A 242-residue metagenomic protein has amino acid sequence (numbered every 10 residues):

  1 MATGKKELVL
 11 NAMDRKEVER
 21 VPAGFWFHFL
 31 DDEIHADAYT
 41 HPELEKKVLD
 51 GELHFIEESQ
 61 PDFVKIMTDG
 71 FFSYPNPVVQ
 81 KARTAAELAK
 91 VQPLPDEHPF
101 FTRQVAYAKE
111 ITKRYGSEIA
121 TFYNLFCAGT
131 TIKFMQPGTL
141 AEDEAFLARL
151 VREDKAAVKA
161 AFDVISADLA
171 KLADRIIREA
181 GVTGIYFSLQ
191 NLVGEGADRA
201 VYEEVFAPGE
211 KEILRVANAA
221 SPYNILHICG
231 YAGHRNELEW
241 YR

Functional and structural regions predicted by a protein language model:
M1-L30, A36-Y39, G51, D62-I66 (+1 more regions): Active-site loop segments of alpha/beta catalytic cores
L49-S73: Membrane helical hairpin/interfacial module
D62, G70-A106: N-terminal glycine-rich cofactor-binding segment that shapes the pocket for flavin-like pterin cofactors
